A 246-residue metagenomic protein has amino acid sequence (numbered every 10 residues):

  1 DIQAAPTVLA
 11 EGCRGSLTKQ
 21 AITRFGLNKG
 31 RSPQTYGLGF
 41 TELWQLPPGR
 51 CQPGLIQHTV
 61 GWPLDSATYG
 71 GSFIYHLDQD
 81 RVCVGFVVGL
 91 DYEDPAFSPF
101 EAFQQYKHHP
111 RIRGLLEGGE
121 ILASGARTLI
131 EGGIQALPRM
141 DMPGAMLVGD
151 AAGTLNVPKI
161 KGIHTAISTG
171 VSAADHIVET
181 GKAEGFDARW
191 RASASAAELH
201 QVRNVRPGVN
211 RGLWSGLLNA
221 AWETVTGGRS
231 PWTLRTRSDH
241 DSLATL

Functional and structural regions predicted by a protein language model:
D1-E117, T169-S172: Predominantly flavin-linked oxidoreductase catalytic cores and closely associated redox partners
G15-L17, D91-E93, I134-L137, T154-N156 (+1 more regions): Flexible loop/turn segments at secondary-structure boundaries
R31, D94, A136-R139, V157-H164: Alpha-helix capping and helix-loop boundary segments enriched in small/acidic/polar residues
G114-G125, G181-G185: Flexible, glycine/charged-enriched surface loops at secondary-structure junctions
A126-V157: FAD-binding beta-loop-beta segment adjacent to the flavin cofactor pocket
D141, L147-A151, I163-A174: Extended, hydrophobic alpha-helical segments in both membrane/secreted and soluble proteins
G153-K159, D175-G216: Active-site-proximal substrate-binding core of FAD-dependent oxidoreductases
S193-L246: Ferredoxin-type iron-sulfur electron-transfer modules and their immediate structural context
